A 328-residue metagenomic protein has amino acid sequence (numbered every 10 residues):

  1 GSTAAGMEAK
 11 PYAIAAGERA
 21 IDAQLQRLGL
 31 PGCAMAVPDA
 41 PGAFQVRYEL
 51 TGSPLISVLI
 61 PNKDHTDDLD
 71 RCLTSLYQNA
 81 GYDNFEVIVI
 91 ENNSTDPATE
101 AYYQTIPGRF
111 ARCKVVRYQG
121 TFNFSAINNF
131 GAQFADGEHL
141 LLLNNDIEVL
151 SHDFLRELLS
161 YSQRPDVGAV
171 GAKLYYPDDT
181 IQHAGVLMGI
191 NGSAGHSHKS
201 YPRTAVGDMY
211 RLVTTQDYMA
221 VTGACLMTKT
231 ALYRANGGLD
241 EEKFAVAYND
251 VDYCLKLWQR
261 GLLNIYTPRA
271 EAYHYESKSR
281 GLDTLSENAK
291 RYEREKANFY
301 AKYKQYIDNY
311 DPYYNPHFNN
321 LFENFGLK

Functional and structural regions predicted by a protein language model:
G1, I21, F154-L158, L212-G237 (+1 more regions): A short, conserved alpha-helix in the catalytic core of glycosyltransferases
K10-I56, G168, D178, I190-Y218 (+3 more regions): C-terminal, non-catalytic tails of nucleotide-sugar-dependent glycosyltransferases
P54-L59, E86, D252: Cell-envelope/extracellular polymer assembly enzymes that use nucleotide-activated donors
S57-D68, C72-S75, N79-A80, I90-N92 (+1 more regions): A conserved hydrophobic helix/loop-capping motif in glycosyltransferases and polysaccharide synthases
Y77-R117: Acidic donor-binding segment of Leloir-type glycosyltransferases
Y118-A135: Glycine-rich, basic loop-to-helix element that forms the pyrophosphate-binding segment of sugar-nucleotide handling
L140: Short aromatic/hydrophobic "clamp" motif used to bind/position activated sugar donors
I147-S193: Conserved donor NDP-sugar-binding/catalytic core segment of glycosyltransferases
